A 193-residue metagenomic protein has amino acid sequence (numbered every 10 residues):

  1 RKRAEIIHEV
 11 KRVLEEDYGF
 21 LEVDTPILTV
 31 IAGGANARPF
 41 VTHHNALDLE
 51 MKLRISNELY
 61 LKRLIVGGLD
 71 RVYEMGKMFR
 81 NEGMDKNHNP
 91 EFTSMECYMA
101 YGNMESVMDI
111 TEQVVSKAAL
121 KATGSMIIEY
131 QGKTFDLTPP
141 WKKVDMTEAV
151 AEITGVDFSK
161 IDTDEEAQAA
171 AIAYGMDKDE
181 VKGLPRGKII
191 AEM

Functional and structural regions predicted by a protein language model:
R1-S106, S116, A169-D179, G183 (+1 more regions): Class II aminoacyl-tRNA synthetase-like tRNA-binding/catalytic domains
G33, A37-P39, V114-M193: Metal-assisted phosphate- and nucleotidyl-transfer catalytic regions
